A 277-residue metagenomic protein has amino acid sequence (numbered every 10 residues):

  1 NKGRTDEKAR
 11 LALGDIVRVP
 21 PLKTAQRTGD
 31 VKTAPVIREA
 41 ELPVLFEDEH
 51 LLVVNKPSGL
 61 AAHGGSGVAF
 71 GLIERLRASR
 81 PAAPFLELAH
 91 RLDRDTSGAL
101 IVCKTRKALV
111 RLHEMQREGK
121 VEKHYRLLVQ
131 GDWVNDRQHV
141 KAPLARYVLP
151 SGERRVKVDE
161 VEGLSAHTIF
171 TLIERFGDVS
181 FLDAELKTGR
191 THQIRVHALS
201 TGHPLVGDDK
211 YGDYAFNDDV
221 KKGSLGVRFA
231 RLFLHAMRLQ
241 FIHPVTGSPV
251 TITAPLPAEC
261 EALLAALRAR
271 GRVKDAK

Functional and structural regions predicted by a protein language model:
N1-S151, L164, F233, T253-D275: RNA pseudouridine synthases
R4, G177, L182-E185: Short histidine-centered loop motifs in beta-beta connectors
K23, L42, V161-L164, K187 (+1 more regions): Pseudouridine synthases involved in rRNA/tRNA modification
V44, V129, I169-L172, L205: Conserved hydrophobic positions within beta-strands
Q130, I173, E185, I242-P244: A generic structural motif
